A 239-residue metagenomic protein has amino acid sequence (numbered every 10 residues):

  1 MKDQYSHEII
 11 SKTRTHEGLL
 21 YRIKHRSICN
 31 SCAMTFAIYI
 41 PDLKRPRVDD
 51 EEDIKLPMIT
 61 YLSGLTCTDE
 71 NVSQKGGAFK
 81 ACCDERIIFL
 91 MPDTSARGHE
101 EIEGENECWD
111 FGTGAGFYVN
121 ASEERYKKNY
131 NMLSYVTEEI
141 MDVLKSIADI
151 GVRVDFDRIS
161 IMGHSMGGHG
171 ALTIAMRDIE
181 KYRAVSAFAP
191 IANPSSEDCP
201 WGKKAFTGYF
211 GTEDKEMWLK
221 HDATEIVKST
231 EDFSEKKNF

Functional and structural regions predicted by a protein language model:
M1-F239: Non-catalytic cap/lid and distal C-terminal segments of serine-dependent acyl enzymes
